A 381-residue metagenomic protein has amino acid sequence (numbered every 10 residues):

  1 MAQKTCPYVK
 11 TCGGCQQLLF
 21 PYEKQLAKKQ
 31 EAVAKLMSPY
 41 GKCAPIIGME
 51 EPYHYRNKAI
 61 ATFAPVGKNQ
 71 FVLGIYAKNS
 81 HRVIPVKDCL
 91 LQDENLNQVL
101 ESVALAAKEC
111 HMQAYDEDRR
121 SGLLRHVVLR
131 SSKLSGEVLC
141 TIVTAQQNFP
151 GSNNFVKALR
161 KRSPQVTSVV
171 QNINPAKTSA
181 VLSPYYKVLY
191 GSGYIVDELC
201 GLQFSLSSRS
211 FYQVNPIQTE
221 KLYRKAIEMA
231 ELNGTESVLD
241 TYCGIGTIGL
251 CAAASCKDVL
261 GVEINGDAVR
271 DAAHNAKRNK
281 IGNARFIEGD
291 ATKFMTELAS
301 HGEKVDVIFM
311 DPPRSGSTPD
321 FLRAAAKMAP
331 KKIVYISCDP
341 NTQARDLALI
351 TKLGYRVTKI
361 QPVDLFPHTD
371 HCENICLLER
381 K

Functional and structural regions predicted by a protein language model:
K4-P21: Local cysteine-cluster metal-coordination motifs and their immediate loop/turn environment, predominantly Fe-S cluster
Q16-D116, L129, L134, F149: Extended interfacial segments that mediate partner engagement and assembly in macromolecular machines
P45, K58, H126, S168 (+1 more regions): Extracellular/lumenal ectodomain signal focusing on beta-strand-rich modules and carbohydrate-recognition contexts
N57, G136-V138, T235-E236: Nucleotide donor/acceptor-binding cores
G74-A77, T141-V143, A272: Short, acidic/hydrophobic/Gly-rich beta-strand patch recurrent on exposed beta strands that often constitutes part
Q113-S121, V238: Short helix/loop segment immediately N-terminal to the Walker
L129, S135-A145, Q203-S207: Short, aliphatic-rich beta-strand segments
G151-K381: Rossmann-like S-adenosyl-L-methionine
